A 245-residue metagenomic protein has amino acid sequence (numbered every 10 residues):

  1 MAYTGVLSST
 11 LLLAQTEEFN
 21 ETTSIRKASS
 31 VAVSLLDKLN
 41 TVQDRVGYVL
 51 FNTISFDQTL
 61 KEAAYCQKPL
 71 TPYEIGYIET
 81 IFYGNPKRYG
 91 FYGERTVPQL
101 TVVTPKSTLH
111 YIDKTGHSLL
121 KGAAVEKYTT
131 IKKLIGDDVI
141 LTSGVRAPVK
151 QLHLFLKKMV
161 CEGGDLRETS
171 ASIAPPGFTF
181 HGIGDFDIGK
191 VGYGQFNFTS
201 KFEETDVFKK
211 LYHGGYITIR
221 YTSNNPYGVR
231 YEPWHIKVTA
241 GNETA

Functional and structural regions predicted by a protein language model:
M1-A2: N-terminal export leaders
T10-Q67, T169-A245: Catalytic cores and adjacent binding grooves of peptidoglycan-active enzymes
V49-E94: N-terminal capping/interface segment
R95-V145: Active-site acidic/histidine clusters and adjacent loop/turn architecture that either coordinate catalytic ions
L120, A124-K127, I131, K150-L154 (+2 more regions): Stable alpha-helical elements in mature extracytoplasmic
K132-I135, K158, E162, G215: Sec/Tat-exported extracytoplasmic proteins
I140-L156: Acidic helix-start/capping segments at beta-turn-to-alpha-helix junctions
Q151-R167: Charged, often glycine-rich, active-site loop that binds/positions anionic groups
